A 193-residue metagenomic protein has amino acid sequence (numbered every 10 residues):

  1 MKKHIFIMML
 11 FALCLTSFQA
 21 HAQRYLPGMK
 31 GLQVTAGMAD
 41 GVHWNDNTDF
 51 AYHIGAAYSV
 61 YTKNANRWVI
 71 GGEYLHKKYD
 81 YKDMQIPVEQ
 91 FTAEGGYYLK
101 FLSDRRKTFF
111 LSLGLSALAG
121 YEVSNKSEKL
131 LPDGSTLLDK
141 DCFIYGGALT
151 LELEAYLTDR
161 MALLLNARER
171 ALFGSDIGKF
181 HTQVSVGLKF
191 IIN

Functional and structural regions predicted by a protein language model:
M1-M29, N193: Cleavable N-terminal export/targeting peptides
K3, G28-K30, N64-N66, S103-F109 (+1 more regions): Short coil turns and loop connectors of transmembrane beta-barrels in diderm outer membranes and organellar homologs
H21-W68, K189-N193: Short glycine/proline- and aromatic-enriched beta-strand/turn motifs that initiate or cap beta-hairpins
G28-K30, T48-I54, P87-A93, F109 (+2 more regions): Residues that define the transmembrane beta-barrel architecture of outer-membrane proteins
G31-M38, G72-Y79, N125-D133, A162-R168: Flexible, solvent-exposed coil segments and beta strand-coil junctions, predominantly the extracellular/periplasmic
G41-W44, Y79-I86, D133-D139, A171-S175: Extracellular loop and loop/strand-boundary signature of outer-membrane beta-barrel proteins
A57-L131, F190-N193: Gram-negative (and chloroplast) outer-membrane scaffold detector with strong preference for beta-barrel transmembrane
L75-K78, G147-N193: Predominantly the C-terminal beta-signal and adjacent terminal strand-loop region of outer-membrane beta-barrel
